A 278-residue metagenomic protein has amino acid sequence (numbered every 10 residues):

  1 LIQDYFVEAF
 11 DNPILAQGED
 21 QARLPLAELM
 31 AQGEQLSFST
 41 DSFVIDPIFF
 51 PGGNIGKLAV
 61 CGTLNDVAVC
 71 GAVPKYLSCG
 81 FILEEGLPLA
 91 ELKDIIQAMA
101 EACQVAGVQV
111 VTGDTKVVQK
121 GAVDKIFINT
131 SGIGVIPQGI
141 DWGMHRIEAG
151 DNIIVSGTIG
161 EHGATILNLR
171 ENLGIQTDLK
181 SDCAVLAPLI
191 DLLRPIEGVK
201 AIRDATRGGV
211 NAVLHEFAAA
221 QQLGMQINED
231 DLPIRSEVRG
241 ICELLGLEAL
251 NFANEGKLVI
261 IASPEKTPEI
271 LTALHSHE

Functional and structural regions predicted by a protein language model:
L1-E278: Helix-biased detector of long, well-ordered alpha-helical tracts
